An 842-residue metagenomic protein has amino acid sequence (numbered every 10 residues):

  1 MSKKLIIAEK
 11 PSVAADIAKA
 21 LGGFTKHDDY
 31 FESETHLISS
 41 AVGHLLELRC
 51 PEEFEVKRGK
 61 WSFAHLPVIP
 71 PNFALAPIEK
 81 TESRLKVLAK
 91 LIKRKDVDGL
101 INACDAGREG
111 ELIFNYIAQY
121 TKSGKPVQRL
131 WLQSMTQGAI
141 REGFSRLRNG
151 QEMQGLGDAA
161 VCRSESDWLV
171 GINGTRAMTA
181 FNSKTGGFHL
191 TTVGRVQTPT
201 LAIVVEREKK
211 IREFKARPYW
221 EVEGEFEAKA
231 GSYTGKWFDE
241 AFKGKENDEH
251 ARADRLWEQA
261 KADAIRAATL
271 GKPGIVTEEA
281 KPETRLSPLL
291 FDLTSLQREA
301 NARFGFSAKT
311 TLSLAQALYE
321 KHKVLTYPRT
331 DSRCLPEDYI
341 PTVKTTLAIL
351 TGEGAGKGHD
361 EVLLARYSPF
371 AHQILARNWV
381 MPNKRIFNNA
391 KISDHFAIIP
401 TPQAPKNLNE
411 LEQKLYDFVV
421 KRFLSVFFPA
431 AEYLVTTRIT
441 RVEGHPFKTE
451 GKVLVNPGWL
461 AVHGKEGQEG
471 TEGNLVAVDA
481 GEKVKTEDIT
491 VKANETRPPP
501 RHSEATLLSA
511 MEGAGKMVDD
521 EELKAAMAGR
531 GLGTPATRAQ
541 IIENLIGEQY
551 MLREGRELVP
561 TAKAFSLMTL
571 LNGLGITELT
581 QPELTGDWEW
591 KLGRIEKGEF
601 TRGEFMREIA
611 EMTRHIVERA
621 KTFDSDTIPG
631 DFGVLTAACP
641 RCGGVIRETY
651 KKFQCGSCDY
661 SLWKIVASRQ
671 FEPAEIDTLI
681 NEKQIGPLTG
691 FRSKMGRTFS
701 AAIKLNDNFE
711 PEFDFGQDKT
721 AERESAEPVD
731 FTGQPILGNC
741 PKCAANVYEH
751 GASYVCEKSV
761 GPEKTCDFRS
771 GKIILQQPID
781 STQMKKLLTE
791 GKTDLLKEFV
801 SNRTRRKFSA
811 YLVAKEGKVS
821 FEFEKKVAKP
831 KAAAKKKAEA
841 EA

Functional and structural regions predicted by a protein language model:
M1-I172, D248-R252, L256-Q259, V380 (+2 more regions): Intrinsically disordered, low-complexity regulatory segments
S2-L5, T81, A89-I92, T175 (+7 more regions): Basic, low-complexity terminal or inter-domain segments flanking catalytic cores
F73-A76, C104, G124-Q128, N149-L156 (+5 more regions): Short, polar/flexible loop-turn hinges at active-site or ligand-entry regions and domain interfaces
A139-G224, K281: C-terminal or mid-to-C-terminal helical accessory/interaction module adjacent to the motor/catalytic core
T185-F188, T192, V204-W257, R303: C-terminal helical "lid" subdomain and adjoining coupling/linker elements of P-loop NTPases
F214-W237, P273-L314, S503, E522-G529: C-terminal accessory/connector segments of nucleic-acid motor ATPases
E246-L289, G515: Metal- or metallocofactor-binding catalytic centers and their adjacent structured scaffolds across diverse enzyme
